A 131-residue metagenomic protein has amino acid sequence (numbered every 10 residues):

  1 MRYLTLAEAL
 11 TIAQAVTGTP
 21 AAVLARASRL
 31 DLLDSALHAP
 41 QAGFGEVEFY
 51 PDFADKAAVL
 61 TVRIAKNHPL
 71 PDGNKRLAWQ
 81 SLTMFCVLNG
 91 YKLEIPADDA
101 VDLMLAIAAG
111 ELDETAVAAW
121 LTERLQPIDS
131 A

Functional and structural regions predicted by a protein language model:
M1-A131: FIC/Doc superfamily catalytic core
